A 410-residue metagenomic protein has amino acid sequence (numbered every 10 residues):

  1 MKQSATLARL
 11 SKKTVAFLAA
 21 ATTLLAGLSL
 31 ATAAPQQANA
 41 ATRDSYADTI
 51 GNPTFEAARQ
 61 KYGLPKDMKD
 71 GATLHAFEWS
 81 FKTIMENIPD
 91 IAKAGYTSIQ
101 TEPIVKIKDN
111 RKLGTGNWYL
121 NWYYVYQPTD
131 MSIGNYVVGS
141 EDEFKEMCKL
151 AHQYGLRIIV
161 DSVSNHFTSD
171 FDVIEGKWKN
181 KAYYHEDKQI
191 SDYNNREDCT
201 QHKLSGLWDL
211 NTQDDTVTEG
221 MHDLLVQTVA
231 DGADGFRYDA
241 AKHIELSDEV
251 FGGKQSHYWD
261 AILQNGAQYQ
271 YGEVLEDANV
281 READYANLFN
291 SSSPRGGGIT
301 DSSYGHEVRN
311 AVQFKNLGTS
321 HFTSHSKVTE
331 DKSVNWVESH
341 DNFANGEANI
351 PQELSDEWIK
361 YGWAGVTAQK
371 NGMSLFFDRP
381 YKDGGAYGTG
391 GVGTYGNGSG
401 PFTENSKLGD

Functional and structural regions predicted by a protein language model:
M1-L18: Bacterial Sec-dependent N-terminal signal peptides
A21-L25, V366: Alpha-helical transmembrane segments
L25-A47: Sec-dependent signal peptide cleavage junction
T42-A72, M85-A92, Y96, E102-Y126 (+2 more regions): Active-site-proximal helices and loops of the catalytic beta/alpha 8
D67-G71, I107-K149, W178-N211: Aromatic- and acidic-residue-enriched carbohydrate-binding clefts of CAZyme catalytic domains
A72-K82, G206-G220: Active-site mouth loops of central-metabolism enzymes
P103-I107, S162-N180: Aromatic-lined carbohydrate-binding surfaces of glycoside hydrolases
